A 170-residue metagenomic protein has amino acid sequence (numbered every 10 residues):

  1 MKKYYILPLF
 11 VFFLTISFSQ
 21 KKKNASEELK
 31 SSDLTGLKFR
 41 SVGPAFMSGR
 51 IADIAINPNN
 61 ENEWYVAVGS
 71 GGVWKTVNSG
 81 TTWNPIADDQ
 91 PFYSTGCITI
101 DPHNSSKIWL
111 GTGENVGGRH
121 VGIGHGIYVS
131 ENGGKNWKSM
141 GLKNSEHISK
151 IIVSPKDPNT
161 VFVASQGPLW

Functional and structural regions predicted by a protein language model:
M1-K23: Bacterial Sec-dependent N-terminal signal peptides
F18-W170: Beta-propeller blade termini and top-face loops
